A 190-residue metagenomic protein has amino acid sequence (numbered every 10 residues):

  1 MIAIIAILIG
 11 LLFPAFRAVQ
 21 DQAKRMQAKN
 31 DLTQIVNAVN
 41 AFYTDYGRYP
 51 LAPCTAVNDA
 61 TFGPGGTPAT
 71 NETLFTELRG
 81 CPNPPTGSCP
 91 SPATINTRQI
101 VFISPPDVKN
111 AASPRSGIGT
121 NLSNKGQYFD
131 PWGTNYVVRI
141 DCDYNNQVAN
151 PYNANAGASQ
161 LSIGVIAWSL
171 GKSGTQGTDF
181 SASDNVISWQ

Functional and structural regions predicted by a protein language model:
M1-V19, K24, A28-L32: N-terminal single-pass transmembrane signal-anchor helix
R25, K29-Q190: N-terminal pilin/flagellin-like segments and related low-complexity appendage regions
